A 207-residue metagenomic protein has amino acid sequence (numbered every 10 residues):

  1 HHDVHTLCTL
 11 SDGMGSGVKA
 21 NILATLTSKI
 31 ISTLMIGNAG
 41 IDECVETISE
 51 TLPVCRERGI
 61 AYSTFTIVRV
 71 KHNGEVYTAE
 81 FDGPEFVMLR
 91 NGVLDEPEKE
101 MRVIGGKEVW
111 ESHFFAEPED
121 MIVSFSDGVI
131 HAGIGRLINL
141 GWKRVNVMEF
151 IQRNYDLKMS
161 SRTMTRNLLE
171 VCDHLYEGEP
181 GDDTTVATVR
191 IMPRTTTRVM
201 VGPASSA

Functional and structural regions predicted by a protein language model:
H1-D3, E96-G135: Acidic loop->beta-strand submotif enriched in PP2C/PPM serine/threonine phosphatases
H1-T51, F115, V123, G135-V147 (+1 more regions): Primarily the active-site beta-strand->alpha-helix module of PP2C/PPM metal-dependent phosphatases, and frequently
T9-S11, T78-F81, R198-V201: Beta-strand scaffold of nucleotide-dependent catalytic cores
D12-G13, G83, M121-V129, D183: DG-centered beta-turn motif at the end of beta-strands
M14-S16, G83-F86, L94-D95, I130-H131: Short, surface-exposed beta-strand-loop junctions and turns on beta-sheet-rich folds
V18, L89, F125, A132-I134 (+1 more regions): Short helix/loop capping segments that flank catalytic or ligand/cofactor-binding pockets
N21-G92, V109-W110, M159-R194: Catalytic core of PPM/PP2C metal-dependent serine/threonine phosphatase domains
I130-A207: C-terminal catalytic subdomain
